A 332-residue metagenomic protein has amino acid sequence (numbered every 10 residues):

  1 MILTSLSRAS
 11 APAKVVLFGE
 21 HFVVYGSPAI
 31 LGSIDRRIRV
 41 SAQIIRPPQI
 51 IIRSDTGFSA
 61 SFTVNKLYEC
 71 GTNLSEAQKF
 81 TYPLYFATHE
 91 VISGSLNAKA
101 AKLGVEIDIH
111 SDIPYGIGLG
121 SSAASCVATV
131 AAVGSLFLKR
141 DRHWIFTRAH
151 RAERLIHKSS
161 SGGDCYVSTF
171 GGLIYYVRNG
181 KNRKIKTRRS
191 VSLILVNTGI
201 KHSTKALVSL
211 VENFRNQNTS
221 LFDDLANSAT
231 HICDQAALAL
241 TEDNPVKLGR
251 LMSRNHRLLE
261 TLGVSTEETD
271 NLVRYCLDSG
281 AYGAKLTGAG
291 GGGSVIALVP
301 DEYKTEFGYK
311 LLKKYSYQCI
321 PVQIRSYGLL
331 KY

Functional and structural regions predicted by a protein language model:
I2-F18, V23, L31, R39-F86 (+6 more regions): C-terminal nucleotide
A13, R36, G291: Residues that flank catalytic or metal-binding motifs in active/ligand-binding sites
I34, I117-R142: DPxDG-like acidic metal-binding loop motif
G104, G290-G292: Glycine-rich nucleotide-binding loop
I107, I145: Alpha-helical scaffolds flanking conserved acidic
H110-I117, Y282-A284: Short pre-catalytic strand/loop immediately N-terminal to key active-site residues, enriched for Gly-Thr
G118, S294-I296: Short aromatic/hydrophobic contact patches that present stacked aromatics for nucleic-acid/ligand binding
L119-A123, A284-G290: Short glycine/threonine-rich catalytic loop with a Thr-x-Gly-x-Asp
